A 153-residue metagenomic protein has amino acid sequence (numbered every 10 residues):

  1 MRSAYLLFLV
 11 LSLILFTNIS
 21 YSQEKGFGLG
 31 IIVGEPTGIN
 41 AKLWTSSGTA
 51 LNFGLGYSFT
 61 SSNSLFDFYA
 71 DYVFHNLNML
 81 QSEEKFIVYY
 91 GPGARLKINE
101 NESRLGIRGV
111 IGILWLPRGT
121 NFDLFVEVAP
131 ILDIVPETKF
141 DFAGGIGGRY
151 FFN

Functional and structural regions predicted by a protein language model:
L7-F16: Bacterial N-terminal signal peptides
Y21-G26, G48, L77-F86, N101 (+2 more regions): Short loop/turn motifs that connect adjacent beta-strands in outer-membrane beta-barrel proteins
Q23-E35, T45, T49-F59, Y89-I98 (+1 more regions): Transmembrane beta-strand segments that form the barrel wall of outer-membrane beta-barrel proteins
K25-F27, E35-T37, T49, S64-F68 (+3 more regions): Residues that define the transmembrane beta-barrel architecture of outer-membrane proteins
I31, I39-L43, L55, A70-F74 (+4 more regions): Residues on the lipid-exposed face of transmembrane beta-strands in outer-membrane beta-barrel proteins
G38, G56-S62, L77-M79, A94-N101 (+3 more regions): Sequence/structural signature of outer-membrane beta-barrel proteins
F66-L105: Mid-chain, structured segments of secreted extracytoplasmic proteins
N121-N153: A charged, solvent-exposed segment within the mature domains of Sec-exported extracytoplasmic proteins
